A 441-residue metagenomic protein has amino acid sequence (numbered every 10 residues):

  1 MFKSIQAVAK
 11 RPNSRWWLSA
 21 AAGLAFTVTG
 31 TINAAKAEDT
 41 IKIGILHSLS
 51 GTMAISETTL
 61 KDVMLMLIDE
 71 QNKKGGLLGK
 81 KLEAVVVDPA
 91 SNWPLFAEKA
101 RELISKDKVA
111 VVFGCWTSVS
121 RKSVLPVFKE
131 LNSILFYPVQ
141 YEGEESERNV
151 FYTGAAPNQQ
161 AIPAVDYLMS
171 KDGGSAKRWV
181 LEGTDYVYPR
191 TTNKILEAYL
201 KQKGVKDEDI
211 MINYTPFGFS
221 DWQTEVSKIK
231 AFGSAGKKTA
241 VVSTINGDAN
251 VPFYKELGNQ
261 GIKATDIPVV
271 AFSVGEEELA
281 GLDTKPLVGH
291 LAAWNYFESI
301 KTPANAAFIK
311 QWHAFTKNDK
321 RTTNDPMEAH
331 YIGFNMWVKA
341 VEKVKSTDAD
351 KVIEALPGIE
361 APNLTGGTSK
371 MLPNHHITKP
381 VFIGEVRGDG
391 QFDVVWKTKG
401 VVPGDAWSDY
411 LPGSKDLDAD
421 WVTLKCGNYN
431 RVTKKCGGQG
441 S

Functional and structural regions predicted by a protein language model:
W16-S19, L24-A35: C-terminal segment of classical bacterial N-terminal signal peptides
E38, D62-A84, G174, Q202-D207: Signal peptide-proximal N-terminal region of secreted/periplasmic/extracellular or secretory-lumen proteins
I41, E360-S441: Solvent-exposed, acidic/polar segments of extracytosolic/periplasmic ligand-binding ectodomains
G44-V63, V87-P94, W116-V119, T184-R190 (+2 more regions): Extracytoplasmic "Venus flytrap"
I55-D62, G75-E145, T153, Y214-Q223: Beta-alpha junction/loop-to-helix N-cap segments that form part of ligand/metal-binding clefts
E98, E142, N149-Q260, S299-A307 (+1 more regions): Extracellular/periplasmic Venus flytrap/periplasmic-binding protein
L103-C115, F136-P138, R178-G183, A235-G247 (+4 more regions): Periplasmic-binding protein-like
E256-Y331, V341-T347, K397-T433, G437: Extracellular/periplasmic periplasmic-binding protein-like sensory domains
